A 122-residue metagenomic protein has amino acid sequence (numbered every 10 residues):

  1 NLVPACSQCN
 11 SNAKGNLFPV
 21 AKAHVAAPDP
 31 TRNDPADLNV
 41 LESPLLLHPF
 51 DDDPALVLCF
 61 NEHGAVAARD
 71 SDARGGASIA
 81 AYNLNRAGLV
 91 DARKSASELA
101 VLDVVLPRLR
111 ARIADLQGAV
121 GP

Functional and structural regions predicted by a protein language model:
L2-P30: Short Cys/His-centered divalent metal-binding micro-motifs
A13, P19, R32, D37-V40 (+2 more regions): Low-complexity, compositionally biased segments
P19, A36, F50, K94-E98 (+1 more regions): Class I S-adenosyl-L-methionine
P30-A68, R74-G75: Long, low-complexity, intrinsically disordered segments enriched in glycines and aromatic residues
A68-P122: C-terminal, charged low-complexity interaction regions
